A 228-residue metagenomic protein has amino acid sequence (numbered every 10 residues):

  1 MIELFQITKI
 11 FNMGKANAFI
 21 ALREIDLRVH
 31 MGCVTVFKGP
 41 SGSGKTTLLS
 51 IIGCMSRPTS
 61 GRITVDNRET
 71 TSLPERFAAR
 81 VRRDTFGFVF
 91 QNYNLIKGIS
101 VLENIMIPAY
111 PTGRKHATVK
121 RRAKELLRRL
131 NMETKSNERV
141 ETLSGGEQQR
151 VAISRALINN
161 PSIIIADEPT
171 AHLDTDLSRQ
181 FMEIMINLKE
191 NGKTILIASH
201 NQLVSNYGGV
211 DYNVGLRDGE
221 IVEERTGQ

Functional and structural regions predicted by a protein language model:
F19, T70-G87, E190: ABC ATPase NBD coupling module
G53: Helix-to-loop junction immediately C-terminal to a conserved catalytic motif
G61-E69: Conserved ABC transporter NBD signature motif
I99-P108: Short coil-to-helix segment of the ABC ATPase nucleotide-binding domain corresponding to the Q-loop/switch region
R139-L143, E147: Conserved ABC ATPase signature
N160: Conserved catalytic motifs of ABC-family nucleotide-binding domains
I164-D167: Catalytic Walker B motif of ABC-type/P-loop ATPase nucleotide-binding domains
